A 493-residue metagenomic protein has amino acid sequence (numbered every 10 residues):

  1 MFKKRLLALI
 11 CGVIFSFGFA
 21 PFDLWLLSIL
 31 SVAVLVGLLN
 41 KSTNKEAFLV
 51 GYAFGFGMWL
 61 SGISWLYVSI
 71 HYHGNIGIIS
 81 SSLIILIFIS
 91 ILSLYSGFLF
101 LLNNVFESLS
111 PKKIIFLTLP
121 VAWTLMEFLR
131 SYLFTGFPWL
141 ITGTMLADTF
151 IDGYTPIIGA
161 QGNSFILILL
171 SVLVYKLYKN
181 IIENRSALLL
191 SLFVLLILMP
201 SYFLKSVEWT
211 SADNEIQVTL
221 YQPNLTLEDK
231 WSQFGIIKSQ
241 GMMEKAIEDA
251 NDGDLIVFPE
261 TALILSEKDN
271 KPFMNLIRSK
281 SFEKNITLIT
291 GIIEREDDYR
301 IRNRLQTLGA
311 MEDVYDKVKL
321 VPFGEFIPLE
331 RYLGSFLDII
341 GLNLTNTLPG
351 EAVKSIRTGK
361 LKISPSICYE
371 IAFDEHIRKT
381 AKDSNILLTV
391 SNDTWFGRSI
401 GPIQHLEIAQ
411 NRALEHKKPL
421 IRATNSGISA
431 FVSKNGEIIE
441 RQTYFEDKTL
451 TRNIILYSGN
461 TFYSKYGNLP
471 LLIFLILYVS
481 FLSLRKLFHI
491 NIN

Functional and structural regions predicted by a protein language model:
M1-V207, R398, R412, T424-S426 (+2 more regions): Membrane-embedded alpha-helical bundles of multi-pass enzymes that act on lipidic or dolichyl-linked glycan substrates
S206-Y466: Soluble catalytic domains of enzymes that build or remodel membrane lipids, polysaccharides, and related
